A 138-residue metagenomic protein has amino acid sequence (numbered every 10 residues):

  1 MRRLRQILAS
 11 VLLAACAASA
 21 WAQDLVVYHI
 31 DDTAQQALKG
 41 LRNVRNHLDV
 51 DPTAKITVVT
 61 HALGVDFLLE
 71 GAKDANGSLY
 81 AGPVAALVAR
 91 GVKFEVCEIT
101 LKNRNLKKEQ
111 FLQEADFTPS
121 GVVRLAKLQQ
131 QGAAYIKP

Functional and structural regions predicted by a protein language model:
M1-V11: Bacterial N-terminal signal peptides that target proteins for export
A18-A22: Sec/Tat signal peptide C-region and signal peptidase I cleavage site
Q23-L25, P52-I56, A89-K93, Q131-A134: Loop/turn elements at helix/coil->beta-strand transitions in domains of secreted/extracellular proteins
H29-T33, V59-L63, C97-L101, S120 (+1 more regions): Active-site-proximal beta-strand/loop segments in catalytic clefts of secreted hydrolases
D31-V58: N-terminal targeting signals for Sec/Tat export/insertion, comprising classic cleavable signal peptides
A37-N43, N76, Y80-P83, G121-R124: Stable alpha-helical elements in mature extracytoplasmic
A62-F111: Mid-chain, structured segments of secreted extracytoplasmic proteins
P83, L87, E95, K102 (+2 more regions): A short aromatic-anchored loop/beta-hairpin motif
